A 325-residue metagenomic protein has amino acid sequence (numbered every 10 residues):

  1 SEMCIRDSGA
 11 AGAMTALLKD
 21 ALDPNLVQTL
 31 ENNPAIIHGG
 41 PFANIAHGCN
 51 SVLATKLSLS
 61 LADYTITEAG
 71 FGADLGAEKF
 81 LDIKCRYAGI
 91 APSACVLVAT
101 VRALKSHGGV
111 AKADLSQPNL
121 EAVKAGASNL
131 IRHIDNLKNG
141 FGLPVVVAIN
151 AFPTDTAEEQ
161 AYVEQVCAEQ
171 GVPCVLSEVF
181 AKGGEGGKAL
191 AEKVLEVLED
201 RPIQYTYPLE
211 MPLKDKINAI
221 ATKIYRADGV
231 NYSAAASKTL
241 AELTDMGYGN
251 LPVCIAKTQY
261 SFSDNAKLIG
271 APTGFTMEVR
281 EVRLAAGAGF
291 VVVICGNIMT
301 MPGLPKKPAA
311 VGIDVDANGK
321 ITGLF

Functional and structural regions predicted by a protein language model:
S1, L26-P41, C95-A122, G142-L143: Gly-rich Lys/Arg/Thr-decorated short loops/hinges at beta-loop-alpha junctions or inter-strand turns that position
M3-I5: Short, small-residue-biased leader/transition segments that mark boundaries at the very start of proteins
G9-F80, K84-A88: A contiguous, basic/glycine-rich beta-loop/short-helix subdomain that forms a polymer-engagement track
T29-L30, N50, L75-L81, S106-A113 (+4 more regions): Short acidic, glycine/serine/threonine-rich loops at helix termini
K79-A103: Inter-motif core of Ras-like GTPase G domains
A91-T100, L115-L120, K138-A151, V172-L176 (+1 more regions): Conserved beta-strand/loop subsegment of P-loop NTPase cores
H133, G140-P144, I149, T154-D155 (+1 more regions): Hard-cation-handling environments
N231-D314, T322-F325: Long, compositionally biased intrinsically disordered regions
